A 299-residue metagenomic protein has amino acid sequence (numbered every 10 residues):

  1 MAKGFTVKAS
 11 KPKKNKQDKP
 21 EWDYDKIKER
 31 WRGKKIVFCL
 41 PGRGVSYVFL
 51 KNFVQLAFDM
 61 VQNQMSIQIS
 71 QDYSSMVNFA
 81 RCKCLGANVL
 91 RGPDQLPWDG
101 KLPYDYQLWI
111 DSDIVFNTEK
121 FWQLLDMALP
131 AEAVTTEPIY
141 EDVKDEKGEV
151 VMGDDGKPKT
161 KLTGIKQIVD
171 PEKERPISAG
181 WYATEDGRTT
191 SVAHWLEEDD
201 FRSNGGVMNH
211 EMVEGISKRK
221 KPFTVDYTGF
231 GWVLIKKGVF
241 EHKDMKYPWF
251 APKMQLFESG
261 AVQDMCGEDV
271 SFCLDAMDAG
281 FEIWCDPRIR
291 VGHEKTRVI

Functional and structural regions predicted by a protein language model:
A2-K16, P20-W22, W31-G33, D244-I299: C-terminal catalytic/acceptor-binding lobe
A2-S74: N-proximal low-complexity "stem/linker" segments adjacent to membrane-targeting elements
N52-Q55, K83, Q123-L124, S271: Alpha-helical elements of Rossmann-like donor-binding domains used by nucleotide-donor carbohydrate transfer enzymes
V77-G100, L274: Short, conserved alpha-helix that lines the donor NDP-sugar binding/gating region of sugar-transfer enzymes
Q95-V115: Short beta-strand-to-loop acidic/aromatic patch adjacent to the donor-nucleotide binding site
N117-M254: Conserved catalytic core of nucleotide-sugar-dependent glycosyltransferases
